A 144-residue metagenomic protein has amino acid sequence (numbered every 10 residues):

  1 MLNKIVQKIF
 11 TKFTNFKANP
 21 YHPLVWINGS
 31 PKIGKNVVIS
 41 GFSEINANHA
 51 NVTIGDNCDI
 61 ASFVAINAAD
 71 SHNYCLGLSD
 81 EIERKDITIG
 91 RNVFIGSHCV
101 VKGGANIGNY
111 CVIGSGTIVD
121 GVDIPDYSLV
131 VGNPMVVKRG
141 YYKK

Functional and structural regions predicted by a protein language model:
M1-G104, N109, P125-D126, G132-K144: Domain-scale signature associated with acetyltransferase and cell-envelope carbohydrate enzymes
I107-D120, L129: C-terminal/domain-terminus segments
